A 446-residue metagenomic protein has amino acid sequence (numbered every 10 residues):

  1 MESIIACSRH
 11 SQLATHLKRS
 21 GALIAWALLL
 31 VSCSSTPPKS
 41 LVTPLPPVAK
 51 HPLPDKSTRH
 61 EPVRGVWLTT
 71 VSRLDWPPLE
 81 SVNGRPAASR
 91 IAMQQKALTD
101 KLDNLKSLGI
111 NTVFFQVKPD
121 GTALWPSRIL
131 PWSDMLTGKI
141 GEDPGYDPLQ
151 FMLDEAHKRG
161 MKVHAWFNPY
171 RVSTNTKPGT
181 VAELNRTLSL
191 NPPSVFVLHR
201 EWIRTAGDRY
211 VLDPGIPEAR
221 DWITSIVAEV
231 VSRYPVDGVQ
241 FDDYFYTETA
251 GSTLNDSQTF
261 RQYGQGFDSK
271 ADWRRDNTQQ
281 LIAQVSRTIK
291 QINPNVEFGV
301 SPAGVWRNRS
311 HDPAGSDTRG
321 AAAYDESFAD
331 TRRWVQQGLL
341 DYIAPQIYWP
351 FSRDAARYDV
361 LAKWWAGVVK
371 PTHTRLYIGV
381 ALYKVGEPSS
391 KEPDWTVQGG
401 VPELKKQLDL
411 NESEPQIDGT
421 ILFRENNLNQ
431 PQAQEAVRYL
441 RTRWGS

Functional and structural regions predicted by a protein language model:
V31-S32: C-terminal motif of bacterial Sec signal peptides marking the signal peptidase cleavage site
H60-V66, I110-K118, G145-I203, Q240-D243 (+2 more regions): Glycine-rich, aromatic-flanked loop segments that form ligand/cofactor-binding clefts across common enzyme folds
E61-V63, T69, R73-K96, Y170-E229 (+2 more regions): Active-site-adjacent "subsite" loops/lids of carbohydrate-active enzymes
P78-A92, L130-G145, A206-D221, G266-T278 (+2 more regions): The substrate-binding groove and active-site-proximal loops of carbohydrate-active enzymes, especially glycoside
K96-T122, Y234: Catalytic domains of carbohydrate-active enzymes, especially glycoside hydrolases
N111, K118, L190-L339, Y348-W349: Polysaccharide-binding and catalytic clefts of secreted carbohydrate-active enzymes
F115-F167, F267-I292, R357: Aromatic-lined substrate-binding rim segments of carbohydrate-active enzymes
F328-R332, Q336-D354, P371-S446: Substrate-binding cleft of secreted/luminal carbohydrate-active enzymes
